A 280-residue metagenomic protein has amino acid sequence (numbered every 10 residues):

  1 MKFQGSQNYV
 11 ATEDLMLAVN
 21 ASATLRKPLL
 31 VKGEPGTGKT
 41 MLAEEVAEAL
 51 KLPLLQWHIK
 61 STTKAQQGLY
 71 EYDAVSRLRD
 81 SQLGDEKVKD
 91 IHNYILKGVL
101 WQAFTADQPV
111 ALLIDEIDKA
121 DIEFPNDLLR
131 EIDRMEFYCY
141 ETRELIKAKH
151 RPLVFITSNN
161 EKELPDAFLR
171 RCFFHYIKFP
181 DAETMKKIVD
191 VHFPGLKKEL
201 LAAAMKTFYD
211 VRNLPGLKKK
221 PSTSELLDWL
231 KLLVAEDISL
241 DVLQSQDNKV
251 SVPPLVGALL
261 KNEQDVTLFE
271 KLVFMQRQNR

Functional and structural regions predicted by a protein language model:
M1-R280: C-terminal regulatory/interaction module of P-loop NTP-utilizing enzymes
